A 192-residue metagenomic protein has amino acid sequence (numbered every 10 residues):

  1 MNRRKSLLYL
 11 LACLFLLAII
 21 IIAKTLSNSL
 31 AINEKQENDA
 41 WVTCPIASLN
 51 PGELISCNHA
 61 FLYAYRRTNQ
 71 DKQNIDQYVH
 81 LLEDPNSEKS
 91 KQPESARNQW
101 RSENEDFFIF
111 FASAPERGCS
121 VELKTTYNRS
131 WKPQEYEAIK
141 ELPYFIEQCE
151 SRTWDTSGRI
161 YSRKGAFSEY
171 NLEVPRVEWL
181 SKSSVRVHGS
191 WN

Functional and structural regions predicted by a protein language model:
M1-L16: N-terminal Sec-pathway targeting helices
L8, A23-E137, T156-R159, N171-N192: N-terminal pre-ligand scaffold of iron-sulfur
E105-F107, L142-E147: Short beta-strand-alpha-helix junction that forms the catalytic/metal-binding core of metal-dependent nuclease domains
A114, E147-C149: Short cysteine clusters
E141, F167-N171: Short, conserved loop/turn and helix-capping segments at secondary-structure boundaries that abut family-defining
I160-F167: Interfacial helix-loop-helix junctions of multi-pass membrane proteins
